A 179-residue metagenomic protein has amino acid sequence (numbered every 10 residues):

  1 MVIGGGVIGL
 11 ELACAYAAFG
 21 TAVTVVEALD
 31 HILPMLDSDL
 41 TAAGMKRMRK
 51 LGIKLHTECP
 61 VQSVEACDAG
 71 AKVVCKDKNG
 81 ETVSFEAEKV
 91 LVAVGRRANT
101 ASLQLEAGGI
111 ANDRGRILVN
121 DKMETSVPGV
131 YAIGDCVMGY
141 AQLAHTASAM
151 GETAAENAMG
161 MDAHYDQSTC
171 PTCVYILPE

Functional and structural regions predicted by a protein language model:
M1, T24-V26, Y131: Conserved hydrophobic packing residues within short motifs/helices of P-loop NTPase cores of ABC-family ATPases
I3-G6, L36, Y140: Glycine-rich Rossmann-fold phosphate-binding loop(s) that bind the pyrophosphate of adenine dinucleotide cofactors
G5, A28, D135, L177: Cofactor-binding loop segments of dinucleotide-utilizing enzymes, especially the Rossmann-like FAD- and NAD(P)+-binding
G9-L10: N-terminal Rossmann-fold NAD(P) dinucleotide-binding loop
A13, A17-A18: Gly/Ala-rich phosphate-binding loop of Rossmann-like dinucleotide-binding domains, activating on the conserved
G20-D121: A Rossmann-like FAD-binding core segment of flavoenzymes
S84-Y165: FAD-site-proximal beta/loop scaffold in flavoenzymes
N157-E179: Active-site-proximal substrate-binding core of FAD-dependent oxidoreductases
